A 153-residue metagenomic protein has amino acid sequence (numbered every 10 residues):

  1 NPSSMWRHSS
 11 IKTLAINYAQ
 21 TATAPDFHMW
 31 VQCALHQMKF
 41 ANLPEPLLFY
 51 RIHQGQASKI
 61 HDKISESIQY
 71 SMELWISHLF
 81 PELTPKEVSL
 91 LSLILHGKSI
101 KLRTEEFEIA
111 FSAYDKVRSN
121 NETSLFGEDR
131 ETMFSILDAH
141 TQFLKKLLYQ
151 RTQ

Functional and structural regions predicted by a protein language model:
N1-L74, E82-L90: Conserved nucleotide-sugar donor-binding catalytic segment
L74-L79, L93-Q153: Membrane-interface aromatic/basic loop that binds lipid-linked glycans or pyrophosphate carriers, typified by
